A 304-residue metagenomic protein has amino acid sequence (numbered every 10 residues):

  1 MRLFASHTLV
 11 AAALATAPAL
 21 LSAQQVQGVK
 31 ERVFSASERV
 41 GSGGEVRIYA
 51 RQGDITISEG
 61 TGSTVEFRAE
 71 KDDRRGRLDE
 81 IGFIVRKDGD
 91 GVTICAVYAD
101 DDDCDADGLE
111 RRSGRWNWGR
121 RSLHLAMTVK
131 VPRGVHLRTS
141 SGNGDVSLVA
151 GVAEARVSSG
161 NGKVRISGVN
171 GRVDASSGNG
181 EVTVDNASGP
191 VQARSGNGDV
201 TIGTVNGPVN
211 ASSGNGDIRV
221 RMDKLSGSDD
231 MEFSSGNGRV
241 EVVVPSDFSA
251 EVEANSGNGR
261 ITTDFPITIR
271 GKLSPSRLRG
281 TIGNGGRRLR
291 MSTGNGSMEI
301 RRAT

Functional and structural regions predicted by a protein language model:
M1-T304: Intrinsically disordered, low-complexity terminal regions
